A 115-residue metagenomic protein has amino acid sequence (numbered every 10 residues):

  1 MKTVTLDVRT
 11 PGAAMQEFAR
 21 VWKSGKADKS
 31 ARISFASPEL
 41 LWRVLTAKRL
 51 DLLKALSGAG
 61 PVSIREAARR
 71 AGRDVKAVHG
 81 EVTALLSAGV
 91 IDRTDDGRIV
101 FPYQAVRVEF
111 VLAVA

Functional and structural regions predicted by a protein language model:
M1-V21: General nucleic-acid-binding
K23-D51: Short alpha-helical segments that sit at the start of domains
W42-T46, S63, D95-A115: Short, cationic-aromatic polyanion-contact patches
K54-G58: Short, locally clustered residues in the helix-turn-helix/winged-helix DNA-binding domain
I64-A71: A short acidic, leucine-rich amphipathic alpha-helix
A67, V78, V82-L86: Basic amphipathic alpha-helical segments that dock to polyanions
D74-V75: The DNA-contacting recognition helix of HTH DNA-binding domains and analogous helical DNA-recognition elements
S87-D96: A short, conserved structural fragment
